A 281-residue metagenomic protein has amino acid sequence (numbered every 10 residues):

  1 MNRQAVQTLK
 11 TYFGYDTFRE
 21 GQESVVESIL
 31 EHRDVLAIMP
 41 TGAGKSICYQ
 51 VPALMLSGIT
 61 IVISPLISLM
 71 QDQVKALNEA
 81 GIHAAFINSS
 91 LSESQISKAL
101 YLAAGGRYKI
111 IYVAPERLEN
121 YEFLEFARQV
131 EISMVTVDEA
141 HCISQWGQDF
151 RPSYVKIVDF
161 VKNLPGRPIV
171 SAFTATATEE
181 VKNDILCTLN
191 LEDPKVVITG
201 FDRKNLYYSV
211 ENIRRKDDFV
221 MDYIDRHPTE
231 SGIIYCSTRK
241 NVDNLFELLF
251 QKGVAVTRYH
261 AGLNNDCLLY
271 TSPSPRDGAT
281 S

Functional and structural regions predicted by a protein language model:
N2-I38: Conserved pre-motif I regulatory segment
Q7, L30-E31, L36, Q71 (+2 more regions): Helicase motor core with emphasis on the C-terminal RecA-like subdomain
E27, P52, A76: Hydrophobic/aromatic ligand-binding patch that stacks against planar heteroaromatic rings of cofactors or nucleotides
T41: The conserved Walker
S46-I59: Walker A/P-loop NTP-binding motif
I59-A76: Conserved Walker A/P-loop ATP-binding site and its immediately adjacent core in helicase/helicase-like ATPase domains
Y270-P273, D277-S281: Single conserved hydrophobic/aromatic residue that forms the stacking wall/gate of nucleotide- or nucleobase-binding
